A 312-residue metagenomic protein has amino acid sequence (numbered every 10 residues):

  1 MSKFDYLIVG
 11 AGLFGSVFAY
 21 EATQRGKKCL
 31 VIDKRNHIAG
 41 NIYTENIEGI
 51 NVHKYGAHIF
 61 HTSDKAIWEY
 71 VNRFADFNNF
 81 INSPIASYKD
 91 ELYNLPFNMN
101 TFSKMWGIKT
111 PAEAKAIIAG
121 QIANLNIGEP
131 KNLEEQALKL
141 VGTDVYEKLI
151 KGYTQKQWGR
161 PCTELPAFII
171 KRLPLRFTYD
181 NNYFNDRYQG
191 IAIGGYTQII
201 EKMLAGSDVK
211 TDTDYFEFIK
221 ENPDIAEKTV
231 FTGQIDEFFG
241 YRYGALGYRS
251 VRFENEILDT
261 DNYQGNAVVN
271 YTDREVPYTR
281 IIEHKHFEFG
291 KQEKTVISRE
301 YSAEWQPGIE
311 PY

Functional and structural regions predicted by a protein language model:
F4-V31: N-terminal Rossmann-like FAD-binding beta1-loop-alpha1 element of flavoenzymes
V9-A11, I32-K34, T62-S63, G194 (+2 more regions): Short His-Asn-centered micro-motif
T23-E48: Glycine-rich FAD pyrophosphate-binding loop
R25, F216-Y312: Mid-domain catalytic core of redox enzymes that form a hydrophobic substrate pocket/lid adjacent to a catalytic redox
K28, N51, D76, D208-K210: Conserved beta-strand segments of alpha/beta enzyme cores
E45-Y70: N-terminal glycine-rich dinucleotide-binding loop that anchors FAD/FMN and/or NAD(P) in oxidoreductases
I67-K89, V145-K148: A short alpha-helix-loop-beta-strand transition element characteristic of N-terminal alpha/beta dinucleotide-binding
A86-Y93, M99-K228, T232, D236-F239: Active-site/ligand-binding neighborhood in enzyme catalytic cores
